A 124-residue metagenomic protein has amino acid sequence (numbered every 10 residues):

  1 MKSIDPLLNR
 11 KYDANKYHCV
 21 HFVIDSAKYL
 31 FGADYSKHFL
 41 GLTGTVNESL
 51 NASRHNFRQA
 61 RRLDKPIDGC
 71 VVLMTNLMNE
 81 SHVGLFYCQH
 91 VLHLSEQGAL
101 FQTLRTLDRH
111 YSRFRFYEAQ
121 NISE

Functional and structural regions predicted by a protein language model:
M1-L8, L100-E124: Non-catalytic ligand/cofactor/substrate-binding and regulatory segments of enzyme domains
L8-K11, R54: Generic secondary-structure transition motif, activating predominantly at the C-termini of alpha-helices
Y12-F31: Active-site nucleophilic cysteine motif
S26-A27, F31, V46-R54, R115: Short amphipathic alpha-helical patches
G32-A33, Q89: Short glycine/serine/threonine/alanine-rich loop segments
A33-F39: Glycine-rich phosphate/pyrophosphate-binding loops and their adjacent beta-strand/loop elements at enzyme active sites
G41-L100, L104-T106, E124: ...with weaker cross-activation on analogous glycine-rich loops/strands in unrelated enzymes
